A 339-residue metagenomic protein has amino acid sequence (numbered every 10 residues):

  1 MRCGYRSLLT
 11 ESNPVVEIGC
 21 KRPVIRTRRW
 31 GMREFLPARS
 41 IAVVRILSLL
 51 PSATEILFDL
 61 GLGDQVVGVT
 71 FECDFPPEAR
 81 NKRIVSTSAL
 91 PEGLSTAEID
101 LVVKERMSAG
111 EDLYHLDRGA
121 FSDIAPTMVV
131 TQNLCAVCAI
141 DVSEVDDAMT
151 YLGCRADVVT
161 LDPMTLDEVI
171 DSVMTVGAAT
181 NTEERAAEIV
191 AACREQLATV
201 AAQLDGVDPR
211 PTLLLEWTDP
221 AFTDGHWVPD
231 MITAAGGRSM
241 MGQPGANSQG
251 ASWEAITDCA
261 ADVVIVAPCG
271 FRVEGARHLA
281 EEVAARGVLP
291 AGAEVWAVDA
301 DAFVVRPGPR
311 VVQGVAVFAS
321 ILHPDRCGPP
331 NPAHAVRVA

Functional and structural regions predicted by a protein language model:
R6-L8, I25-R26, I46, V129: Generic low-polarity alpha-helical segments
R33-A339: N-terminal ligand-binding lobe of clamshell/alpha-beta domains
